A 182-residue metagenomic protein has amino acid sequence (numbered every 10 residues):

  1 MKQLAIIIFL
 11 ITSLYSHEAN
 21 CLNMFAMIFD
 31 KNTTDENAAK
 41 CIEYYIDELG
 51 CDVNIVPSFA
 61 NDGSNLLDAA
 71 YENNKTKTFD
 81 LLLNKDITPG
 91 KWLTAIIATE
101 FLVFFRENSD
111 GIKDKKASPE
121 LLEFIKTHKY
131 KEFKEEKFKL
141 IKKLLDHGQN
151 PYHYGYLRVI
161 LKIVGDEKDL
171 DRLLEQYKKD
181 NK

Functional and structural regions predicted by a protein language model:
M1-E18: Classical Sec-dependent N-terminal signal peptides that target proteins to the secretory pathway
A19-N32, N54-A69, T88-E107, I112-H128 (+1 more regions): Ankyrin-repeat boundary/"N-cap" motif
D35-D47, N74-N84, F104-G111, F133-L145 (+1 more regions): Ankyrin repeat structural motif
G50-C51, D86-T88, Q149: Ankyrin-repeat C-terminal turn/loop position
N73-N74, I87-T88, G165: Alpha-helix capping and inter-helical loop/turn segments
K142-K179: Leucine-rich solenoid repeat scaffolds
